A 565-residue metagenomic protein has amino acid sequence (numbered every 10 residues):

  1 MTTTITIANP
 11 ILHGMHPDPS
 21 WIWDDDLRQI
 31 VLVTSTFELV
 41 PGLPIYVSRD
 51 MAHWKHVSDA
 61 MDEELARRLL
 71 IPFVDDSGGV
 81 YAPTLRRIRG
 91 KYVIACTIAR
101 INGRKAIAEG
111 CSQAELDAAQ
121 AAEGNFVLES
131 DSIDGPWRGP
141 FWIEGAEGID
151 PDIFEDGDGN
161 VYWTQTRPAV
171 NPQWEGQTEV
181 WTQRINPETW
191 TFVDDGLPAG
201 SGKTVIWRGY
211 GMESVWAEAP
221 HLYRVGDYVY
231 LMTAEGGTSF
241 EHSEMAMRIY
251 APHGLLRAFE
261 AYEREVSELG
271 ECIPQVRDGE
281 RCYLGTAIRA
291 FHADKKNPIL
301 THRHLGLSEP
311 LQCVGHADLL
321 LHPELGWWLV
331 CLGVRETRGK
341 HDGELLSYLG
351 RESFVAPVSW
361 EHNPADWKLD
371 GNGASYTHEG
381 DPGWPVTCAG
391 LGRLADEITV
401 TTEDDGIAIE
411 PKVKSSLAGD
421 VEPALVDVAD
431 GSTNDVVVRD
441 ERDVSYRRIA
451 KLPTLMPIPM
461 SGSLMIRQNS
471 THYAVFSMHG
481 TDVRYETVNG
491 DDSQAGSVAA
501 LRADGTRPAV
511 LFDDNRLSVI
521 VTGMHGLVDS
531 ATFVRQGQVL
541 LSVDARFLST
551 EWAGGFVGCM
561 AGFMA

Functional and structural regions predicted by a protein language model:
M1-A565: Carbohydrate-active catalytic/glycan-binding domains of CAZyme proteins, especially the secreted or lumenal ectodomains
